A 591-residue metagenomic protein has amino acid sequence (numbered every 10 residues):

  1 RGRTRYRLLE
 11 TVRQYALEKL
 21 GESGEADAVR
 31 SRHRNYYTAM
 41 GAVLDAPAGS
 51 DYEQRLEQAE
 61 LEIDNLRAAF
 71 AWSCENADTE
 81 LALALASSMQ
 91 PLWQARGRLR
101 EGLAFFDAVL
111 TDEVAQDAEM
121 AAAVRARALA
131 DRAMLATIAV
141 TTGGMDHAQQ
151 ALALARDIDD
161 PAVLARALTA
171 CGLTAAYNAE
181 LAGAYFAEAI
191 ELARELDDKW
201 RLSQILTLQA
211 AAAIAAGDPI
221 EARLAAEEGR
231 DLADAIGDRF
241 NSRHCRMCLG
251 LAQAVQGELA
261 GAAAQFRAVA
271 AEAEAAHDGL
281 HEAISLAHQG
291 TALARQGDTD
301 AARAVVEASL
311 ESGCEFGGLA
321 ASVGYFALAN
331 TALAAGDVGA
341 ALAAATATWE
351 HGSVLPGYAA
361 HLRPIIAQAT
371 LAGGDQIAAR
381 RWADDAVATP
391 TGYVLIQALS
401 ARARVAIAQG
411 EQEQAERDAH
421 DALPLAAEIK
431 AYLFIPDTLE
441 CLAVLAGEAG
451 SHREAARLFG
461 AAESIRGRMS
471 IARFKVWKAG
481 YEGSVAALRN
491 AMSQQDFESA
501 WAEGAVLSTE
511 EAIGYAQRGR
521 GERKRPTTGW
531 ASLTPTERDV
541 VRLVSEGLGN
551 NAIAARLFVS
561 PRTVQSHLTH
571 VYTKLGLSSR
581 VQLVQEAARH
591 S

Functional and structural regions predicted by a protein language model:
R1-S31, N35-T38, A42, G480: Short capping/hinge segments at domain boundaries that bridge a core fold to an adjacent linker or tail
R30-G49, F70, S87-M89, D107-L110 (+2 more regions): Short acidic-capped amphipathic helix/loop micro-motif used as an active-site/signal-coupling element
Y52-A136, A165, G172: Short, well-ordered secondary-structure microsegments that present a prominent hydrophobic/aromatic side chain
F70-A71, L110-A115, Q149-D160, A187-D198 (+7 more regions): Amphipathic alpha-helical segments of tetratricopeptide repeats
L83-R96, V124-G144, V163-E180, W200-D218 (+7 more regions): Tandem amphipathic alpha-helical repeat scaffolds
R468-T536, N551, A555-R556, S591: Linker/hinge segments immediately adjacent to helix-turn-helix/homeobox DNA-binding domains
K524-T569, T573-S591: Helix-turn-helix DNA-binding segment
